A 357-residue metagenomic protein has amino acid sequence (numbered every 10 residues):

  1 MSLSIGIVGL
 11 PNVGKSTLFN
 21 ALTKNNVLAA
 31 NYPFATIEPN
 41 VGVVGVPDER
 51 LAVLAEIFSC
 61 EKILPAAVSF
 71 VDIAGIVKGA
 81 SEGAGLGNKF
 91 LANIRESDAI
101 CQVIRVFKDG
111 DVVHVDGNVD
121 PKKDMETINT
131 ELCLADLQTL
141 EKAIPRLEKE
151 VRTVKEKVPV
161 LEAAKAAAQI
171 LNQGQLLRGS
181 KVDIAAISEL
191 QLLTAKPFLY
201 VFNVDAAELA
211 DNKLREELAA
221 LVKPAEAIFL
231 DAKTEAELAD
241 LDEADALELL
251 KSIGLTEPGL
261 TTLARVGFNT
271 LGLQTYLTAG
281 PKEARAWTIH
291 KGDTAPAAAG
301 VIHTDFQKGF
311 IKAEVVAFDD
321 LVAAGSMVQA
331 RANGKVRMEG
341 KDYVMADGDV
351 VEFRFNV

Functional and structural regions predicted by a protein language model:
M1-A84, N88-D111: Conserved G1/Walker A P-loop phosphate-binding module
S2-V8, V13, F19, R146-V344 (+1 more regions): C-terminal-of-GTPase-core extension/linker across diverse P-loop GTPases
L22-Y32, P39-V41, V46-E49, V53 (+15 more regions): Residue-level signal for pocket-adjacent positions within structured domains
K24, E56, A92, E96 (+4 more regions): Short, intrinsically disordered, mixed-charge
F34, D48-L51, L64-F70, A84-D98 (+8 more regions): Amphipathic alpha-helical transducer elements in NTP-driven molecular machines
T36, L86-G87, G117-D120, E216-A219: Glycine-rich, phosphate-binding/catalytic loops in enzymes
G42-P47, A74-A84, R95-V160, I170-V182 (+1 more regions): Conserved Switch II/interswitch segment of TRAFAC-class P-loop GTPases
E96, A346-D347: Short, flexible surface segments
